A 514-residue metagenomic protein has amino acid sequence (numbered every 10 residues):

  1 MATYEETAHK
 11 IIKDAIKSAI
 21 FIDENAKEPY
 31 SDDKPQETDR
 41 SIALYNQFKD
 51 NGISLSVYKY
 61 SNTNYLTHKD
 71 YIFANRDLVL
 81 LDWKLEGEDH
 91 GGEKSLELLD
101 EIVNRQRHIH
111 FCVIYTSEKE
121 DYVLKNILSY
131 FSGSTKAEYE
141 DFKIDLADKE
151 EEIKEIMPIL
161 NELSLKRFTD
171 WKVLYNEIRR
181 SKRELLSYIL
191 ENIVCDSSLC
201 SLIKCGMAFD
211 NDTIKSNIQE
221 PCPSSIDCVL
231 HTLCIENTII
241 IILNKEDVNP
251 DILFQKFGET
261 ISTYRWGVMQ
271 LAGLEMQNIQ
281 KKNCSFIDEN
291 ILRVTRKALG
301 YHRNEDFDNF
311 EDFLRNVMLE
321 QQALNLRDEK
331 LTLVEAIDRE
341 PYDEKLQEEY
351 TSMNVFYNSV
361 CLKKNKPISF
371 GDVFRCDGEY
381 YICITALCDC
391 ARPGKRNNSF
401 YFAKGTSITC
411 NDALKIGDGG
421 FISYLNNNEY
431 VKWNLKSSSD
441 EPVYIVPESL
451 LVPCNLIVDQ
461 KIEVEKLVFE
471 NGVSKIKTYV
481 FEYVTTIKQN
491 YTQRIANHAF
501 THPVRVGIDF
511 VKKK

Functional and structural regions predicted by a protein language model:
M1-K297, C388-K514: Extended charged low-complexity segments that act as oligomerization/scaffolding linkers
A2, K49, D308-L314, Y357 (+1 more regions): Compositionally biased, low-structure terminal segments
K17-A19, E24, F356-D377: Short coil-to-beta transition motif at edge beta-strands of beta-rich domains
K281-Y350: Charged, compositionally biased non-catalytic regions
E320, L326-S369, T485, Q489-K512: Mixed-charge, Lys/Arg-rich low-complexity intrinsically disordered regions
G378-L387: Short beta-strand-centered aromatic/proline hotspots
